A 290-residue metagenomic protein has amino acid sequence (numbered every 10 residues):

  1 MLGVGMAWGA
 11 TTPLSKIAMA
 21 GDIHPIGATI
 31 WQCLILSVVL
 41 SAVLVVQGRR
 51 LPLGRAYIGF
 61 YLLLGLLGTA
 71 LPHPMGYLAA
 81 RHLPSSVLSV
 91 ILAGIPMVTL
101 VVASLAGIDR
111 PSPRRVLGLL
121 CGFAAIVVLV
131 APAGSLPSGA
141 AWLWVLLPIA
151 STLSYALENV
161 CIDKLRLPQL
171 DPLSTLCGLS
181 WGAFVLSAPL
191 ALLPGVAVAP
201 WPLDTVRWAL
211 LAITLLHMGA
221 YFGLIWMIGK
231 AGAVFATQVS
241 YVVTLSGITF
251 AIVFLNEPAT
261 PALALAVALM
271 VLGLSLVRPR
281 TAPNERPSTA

Functional and structural regions predicted by a protein language model:
M1, A56-L64, P111-F123, W144-V145 (+1 more regions): Cytoplasmic-side transmembrane-helix entry/capping segments in multi-pass membrane proteins
M1-W31, P137-K164, L186, T289-A290: Glycine-/small-residue-enriched transmembrane alpha-helix faces in small-molecule transporters and effluxers
G5, A28-W31, T69, H73 (+3 more regions): Helix-helix packing/entry segments at the starts of transmembrane helices
A7-T12, S41-L92, V128, I213-A231: Specific transmembrane alpha-helical segments of multi-pass solute transporters/efflux pumps, especially DMT/EamA
T11, I35-V39, I91-L105, L120 (+3 more regions): Alpha-helical transmembrane segments of compact multi-pass small-molecule transporters, enriched in specific families
A18, A28, Q32, A79 (+6 more regions): Hydrophobic/aromatic residues within transmembrane alpha-helices of multi-pass small-molecule transporters
G21-I30, L53-G59, A131-S154, L192-L211 (+1 more regions): Juxtamembrane helix-entry segments on the extracytoplasmic side of multipass membrane proteins
L40, L62, P111-A133, Y241 (+3 more regions): Hydrophobic transmembrane alpha-helices of multi-pass small-molecule transport proteins
